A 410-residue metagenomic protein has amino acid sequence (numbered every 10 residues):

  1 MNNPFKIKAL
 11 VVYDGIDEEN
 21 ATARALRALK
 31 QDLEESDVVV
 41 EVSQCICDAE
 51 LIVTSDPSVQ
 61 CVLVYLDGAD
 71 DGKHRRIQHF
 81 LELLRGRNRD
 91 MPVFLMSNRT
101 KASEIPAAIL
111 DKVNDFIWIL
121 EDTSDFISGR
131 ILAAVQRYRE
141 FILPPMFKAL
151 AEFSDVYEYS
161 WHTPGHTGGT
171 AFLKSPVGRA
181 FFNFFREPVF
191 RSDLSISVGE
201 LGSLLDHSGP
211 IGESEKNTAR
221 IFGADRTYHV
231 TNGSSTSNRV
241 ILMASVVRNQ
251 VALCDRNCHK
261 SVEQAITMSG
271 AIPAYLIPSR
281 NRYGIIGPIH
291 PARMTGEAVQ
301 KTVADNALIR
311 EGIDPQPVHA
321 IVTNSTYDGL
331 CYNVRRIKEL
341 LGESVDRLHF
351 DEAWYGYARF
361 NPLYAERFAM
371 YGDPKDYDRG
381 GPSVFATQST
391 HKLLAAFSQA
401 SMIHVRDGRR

Functional and structural regions predicted by a protein language model:
N2-L33, E41-V42, V62, F94 (+1 more regions): Conserved acidic segment of CheY-like receiver
I7, S58-C61, N114-I117, E121 (+5 more regions): Conserved acidic residues
V11-E19, Q44-I46, V64-G68, M96-T100 (+2 more regions): Structural motif
A21-R27, I46-A49, S58-N88, N98-E104: Conserved phosphotransfer microenvironments
V42-Q44, K73, S97-A102, A107-I131: Output/docking surface of receiver
S43-I46, L51, S55, E82 (+3 more regions): Conserved PLP-enzyme active-site core in the AAT-like
I109, L120-H207: Conserved PLP-binding active-site segment in aminotransferase class I/II-type PLP enzymes
F184-T236: Conserved N-terminal alpha-helix of the aminotransferase class I/II PLP-enzyme fold
